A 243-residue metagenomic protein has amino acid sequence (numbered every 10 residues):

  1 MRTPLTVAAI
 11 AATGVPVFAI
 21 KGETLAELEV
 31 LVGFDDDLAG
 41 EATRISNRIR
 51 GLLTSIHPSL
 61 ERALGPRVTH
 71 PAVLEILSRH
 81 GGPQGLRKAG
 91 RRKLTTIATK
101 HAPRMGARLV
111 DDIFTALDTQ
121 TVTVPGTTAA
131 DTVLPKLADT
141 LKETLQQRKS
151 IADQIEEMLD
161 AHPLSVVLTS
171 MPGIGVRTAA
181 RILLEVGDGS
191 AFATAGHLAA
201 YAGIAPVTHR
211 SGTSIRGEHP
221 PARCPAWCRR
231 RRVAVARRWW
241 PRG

Functional and structural regions predicted by a protein language model:
M1-G243: A detector of single, family-specific signature residues that are central to catalytic or substrate-handling motifs
